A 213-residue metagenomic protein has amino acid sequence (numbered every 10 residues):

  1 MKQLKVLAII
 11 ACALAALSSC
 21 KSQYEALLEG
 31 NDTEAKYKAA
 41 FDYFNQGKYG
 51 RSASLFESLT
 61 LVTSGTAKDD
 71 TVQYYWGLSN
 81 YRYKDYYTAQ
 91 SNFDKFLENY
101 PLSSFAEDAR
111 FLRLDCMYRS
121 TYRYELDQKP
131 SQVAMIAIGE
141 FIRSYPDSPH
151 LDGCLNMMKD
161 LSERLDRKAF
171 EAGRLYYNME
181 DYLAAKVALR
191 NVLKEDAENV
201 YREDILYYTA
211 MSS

Functional and structural regions predicted by a protein language model:
K2-L7, S19-S213: Acidic, polar-rich low-complexity tracts and alpha-helical solenoid repeat scaffolds
A8-A16: Bacterial N-terminal signal peptides
